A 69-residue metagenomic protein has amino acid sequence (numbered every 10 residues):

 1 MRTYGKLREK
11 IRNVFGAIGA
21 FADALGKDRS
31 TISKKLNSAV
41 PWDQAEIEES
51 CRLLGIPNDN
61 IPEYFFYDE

Functional and structural regions predicted by a protein language model:
M1-A20: A short, Lys/Arg-rich alpha-helix, primarily the initiator
E9, K34, E63: DNA-binding alpha-helical recognition surfaces that contact promoter or target DNA
F15-K34: Short alpha-helical DNA-recognition segment
A17, D43-E46: Residues that mark the N-terminal boundary/hinge immediately upstream of a DNA-recognition element
L36-N37, E46, F65: DNA major-groove recognition helix of helix-turn-helix
A45-I61: DNA major-groove recognition helix of helix-turn-helix/homeodomain DNA-binding modules
I61-E69: Short amphipathic recognition helices of helix-turn-helix/homeodomain-type DNA-binding modules
